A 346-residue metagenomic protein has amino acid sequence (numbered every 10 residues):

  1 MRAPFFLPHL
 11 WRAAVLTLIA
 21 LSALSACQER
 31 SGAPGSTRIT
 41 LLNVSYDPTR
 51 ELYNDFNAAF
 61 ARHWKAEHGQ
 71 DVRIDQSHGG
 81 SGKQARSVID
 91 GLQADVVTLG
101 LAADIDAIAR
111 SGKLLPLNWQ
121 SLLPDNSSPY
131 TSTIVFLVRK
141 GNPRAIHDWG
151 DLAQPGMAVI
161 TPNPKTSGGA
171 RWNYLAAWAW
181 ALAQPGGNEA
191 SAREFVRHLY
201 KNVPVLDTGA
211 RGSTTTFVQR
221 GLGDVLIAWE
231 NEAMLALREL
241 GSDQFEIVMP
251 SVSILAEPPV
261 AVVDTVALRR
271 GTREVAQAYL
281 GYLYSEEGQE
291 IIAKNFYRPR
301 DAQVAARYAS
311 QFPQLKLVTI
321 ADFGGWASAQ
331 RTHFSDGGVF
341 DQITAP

Functional and structural regions predicted by a protein language model:
R2-V15: Bacterial N-terminal signal peptides that target proteins for export
C27-R30: Bacterial signal peptide processing site
P34-S167, A309, T344: N-terminal segment of the mature folded domain
V44-Y46, V138-K140, A158-P185, L199-V203 (+1 more regions): Short beta-strand->loop
I134-N142, E257-E274, I291-N295: A bilobed periplasmic-binding-protein/Venus flytrap-type ligand-binding module shared by bacterial periplasmic
G141-H147, T166, A179-G187, V266-E274: Short helix-loop capping/hinge motifs at secondary-structure junctions, enriched in acidic/polar residues
Q184-S251: Ligand-binding pocket segment of bilobal, Venus flytrap-like solute-binding proteins
A267-P346: Extracellular/periplasmic juxtamembrane helices and adjacent flexible linkers that interface with membrane partners
